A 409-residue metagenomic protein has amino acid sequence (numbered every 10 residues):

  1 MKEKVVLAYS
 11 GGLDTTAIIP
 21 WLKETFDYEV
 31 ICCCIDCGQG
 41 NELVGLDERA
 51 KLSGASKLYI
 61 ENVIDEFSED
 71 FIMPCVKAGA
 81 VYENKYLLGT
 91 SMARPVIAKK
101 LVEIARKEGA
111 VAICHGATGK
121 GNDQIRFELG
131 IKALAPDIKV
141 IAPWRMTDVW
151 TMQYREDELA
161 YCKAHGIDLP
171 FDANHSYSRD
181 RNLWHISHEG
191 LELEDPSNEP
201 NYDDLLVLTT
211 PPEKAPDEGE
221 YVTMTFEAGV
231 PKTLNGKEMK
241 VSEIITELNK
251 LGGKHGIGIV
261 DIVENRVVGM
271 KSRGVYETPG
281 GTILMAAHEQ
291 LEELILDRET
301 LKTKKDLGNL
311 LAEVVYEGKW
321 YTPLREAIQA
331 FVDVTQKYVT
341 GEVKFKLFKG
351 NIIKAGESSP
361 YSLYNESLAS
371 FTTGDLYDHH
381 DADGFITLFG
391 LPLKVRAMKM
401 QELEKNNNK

Functional and structural regions predicted by a protein language model:
K2-K409: Nucleotide-activated chemistry modules centered on ATP-dependent adenylation/adenylyltransferase
